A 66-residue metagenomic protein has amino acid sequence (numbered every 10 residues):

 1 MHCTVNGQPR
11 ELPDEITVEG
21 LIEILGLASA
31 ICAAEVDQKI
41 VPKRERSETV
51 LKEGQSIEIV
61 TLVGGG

Functional and structural regions predicted by a protein language model:
M1-G65: Ubiquitin-like/PB1-type beta-grasp interaction modules and other compact soluble beta-rich domains
